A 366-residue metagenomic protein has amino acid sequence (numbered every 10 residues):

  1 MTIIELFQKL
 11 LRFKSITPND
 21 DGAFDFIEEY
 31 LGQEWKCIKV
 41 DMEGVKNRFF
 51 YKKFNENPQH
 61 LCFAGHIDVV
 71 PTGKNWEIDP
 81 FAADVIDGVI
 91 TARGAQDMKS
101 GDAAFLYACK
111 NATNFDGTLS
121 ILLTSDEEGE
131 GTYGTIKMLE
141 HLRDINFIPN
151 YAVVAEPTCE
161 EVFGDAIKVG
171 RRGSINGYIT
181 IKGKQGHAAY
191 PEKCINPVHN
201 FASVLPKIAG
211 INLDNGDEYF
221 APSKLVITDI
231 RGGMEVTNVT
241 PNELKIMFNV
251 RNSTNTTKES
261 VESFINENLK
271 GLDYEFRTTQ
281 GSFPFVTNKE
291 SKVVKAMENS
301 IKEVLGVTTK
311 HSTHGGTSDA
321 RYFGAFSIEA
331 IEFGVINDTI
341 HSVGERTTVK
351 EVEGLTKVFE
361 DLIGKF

Functional and structural regions predicted by a protein language model:
M1, N19, P157-V162, V169 (+1 more regions): Metal-dependent amide/peptide-bond hydrolase catalytic core, centered on the "pita-bread" metallohydrolase fold
M1-A95, N114-F115: Acidic/His- and Gly-rich active-site-bordering loop/insert found across diverse amide/peptide-bond hydrolases
E56-L61, D87, F115-L119, I145-N150 (+2 more regions): Short coil/turn connectors at secondary-structure junctions
C62, S120-L122, E275: A structural signal for isolated positions on well-ordered beta-strands in alpha/beta enzyme cores
A64-H66, L122-T124, A152-E156, T180-K182 (+1 more regions): Short beta-strand segments
V70-I86, V153, G170-T180, I331: Acidic-glycine-rich active-site phosphate/pyrophosphate-binding loop
V89-A104, H187: Glycine/serine-rich anion-binding loops at beta->alpha junctions that coordinate negatively charged ligand groups
M98-K99, A103-G170: Acidic/histidine-rich catalytic neighborhood of metal-dependent amide-processing enzymes
